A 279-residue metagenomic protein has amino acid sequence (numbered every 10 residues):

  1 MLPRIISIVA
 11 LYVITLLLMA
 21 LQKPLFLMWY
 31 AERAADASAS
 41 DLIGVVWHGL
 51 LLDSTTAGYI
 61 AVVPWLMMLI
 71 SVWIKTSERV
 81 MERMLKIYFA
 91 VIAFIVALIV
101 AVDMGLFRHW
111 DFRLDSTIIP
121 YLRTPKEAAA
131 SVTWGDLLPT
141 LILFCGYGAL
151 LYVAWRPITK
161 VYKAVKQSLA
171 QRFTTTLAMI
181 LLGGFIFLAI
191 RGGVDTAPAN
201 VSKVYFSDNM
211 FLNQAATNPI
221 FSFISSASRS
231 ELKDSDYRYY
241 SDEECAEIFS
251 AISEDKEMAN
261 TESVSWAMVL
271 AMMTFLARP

Functional and structural regions predicted by a protein language model:
M1-I14, V80-F94, Q171-T176: Alpha-helical transmembrane segments and their helix-start/interface "positive-inside/aromatic belt" motifs in integral
L21-L52, L85-F144, Y162-V165, R191-F221: Membrane-interfacial interhelical loops
T55-M68, L141-R156: Hydrophobic cores of alpha-helical transmembrane segments in multi-pass inner/ER membrane proteins, independent
V63-V91, V161-Y162, A251-K256: Cytoplasmic juxtamembrane interface segments
V72-K75, G146-L177: Cytosolic-side transmembrane helix boundary signature
A93-A97, F144-A154, L177-F187: Hydrophobic core of alpha-helical transmembrane segments in multi-pass integral membrane proteins
S168-V194: Internal/C-terminal transmembrane anchor helices
G193-P279: Soluble catalytic regions of membrane-associated enzymes that act on cell-envelope and secretory-pathway components
